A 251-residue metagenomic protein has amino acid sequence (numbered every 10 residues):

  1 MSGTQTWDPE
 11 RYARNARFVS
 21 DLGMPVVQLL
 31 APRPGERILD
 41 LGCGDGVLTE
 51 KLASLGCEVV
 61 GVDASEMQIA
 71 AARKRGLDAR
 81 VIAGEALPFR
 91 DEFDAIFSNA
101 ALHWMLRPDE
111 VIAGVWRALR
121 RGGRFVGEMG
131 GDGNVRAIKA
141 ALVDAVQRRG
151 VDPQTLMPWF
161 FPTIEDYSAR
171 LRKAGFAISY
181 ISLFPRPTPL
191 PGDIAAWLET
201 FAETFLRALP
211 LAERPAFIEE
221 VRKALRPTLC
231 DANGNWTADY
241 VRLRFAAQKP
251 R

Functional and structural regions predicted by a protein language model:
M1-E36, V47-K51, Q68-A71: Conserved class I S-adenosyl-L-methionine
L39-L87, A95: Class I SAM-dependent methyltransferase SAM/SAH-binding core
A95-P108: A short SAM/SAH-binding and catalytic strip from SAM-dependent methyltransferases
D109-R124: A short glycine-rich, Lys/Arg-flanked "PGG" loop and its adjoining helix->strand segment in the class I
R124-R149: Conserved class I S-adenosyl-L-methionine
F160-A174: Short alpha-helix
A174, S179-N233: C-terminal helical/coil "lid" or tail adjacent to the Rossmann-like core of SAM-dependent
E199, L243-R251: Core SAM-dependent methyltransferase catalytic element
